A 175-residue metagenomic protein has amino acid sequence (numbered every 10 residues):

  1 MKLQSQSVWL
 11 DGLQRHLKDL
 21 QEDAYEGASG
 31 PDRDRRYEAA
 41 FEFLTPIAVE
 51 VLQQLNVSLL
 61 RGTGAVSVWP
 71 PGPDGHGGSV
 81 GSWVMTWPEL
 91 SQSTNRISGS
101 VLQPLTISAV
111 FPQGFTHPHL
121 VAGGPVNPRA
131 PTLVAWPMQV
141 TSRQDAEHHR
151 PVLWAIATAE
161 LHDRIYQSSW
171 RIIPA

Functional and structural regions predicted by a protein language model:
M1-D32: N-terminal, Lys/Arg- and Ser/Thr-rich interaction peptides
D23-R36, P128-V134: Glycine-rich, often proline-containing surface loops adjacent to acidic residues and nearby aromatics that form
E26-P31, R35, N56-G75, A159-A175: Short glycine-rich, low-complexity/disordered patches
G30-V49: A short, highly charged nucleic-acid-interacting micro-segment common to nuclease and nuclease-linked defense proteins
P46, Q53-H119: Amphipathic, interaction-prone secondary-structure segments
I47-E50, Q54, V152, I156: Long, highly charged amphipathic alpha-helices
Q113-A175: Ampiphathic alpha-helical segments that act as solvent-exposed interaction surfaces
